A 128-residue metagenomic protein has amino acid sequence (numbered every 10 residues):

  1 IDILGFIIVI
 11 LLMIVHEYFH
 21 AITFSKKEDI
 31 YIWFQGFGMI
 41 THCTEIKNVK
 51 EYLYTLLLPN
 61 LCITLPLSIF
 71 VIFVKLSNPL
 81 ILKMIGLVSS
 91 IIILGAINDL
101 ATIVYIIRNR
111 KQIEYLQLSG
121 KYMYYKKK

Functional and structural regions predicted by a protein language model:
D2-I14, I85-I91: Membrane-embedded alpha-helical segments that form the functional core of polytopic membrane enzymes, especially those
V9-L12, H20, W33-Q35, V74 (+1 more regions): A short linear-motif detector with a strong N-terminal bias
L12-S25, P59: Active-site recognition of the HExxH zinc-binding catalytic motif
F19-K27, P66, I106: Active-site-flanking alpha-helical
E28-T44: Juxtamembrane inter-helical linkers in multi-pass membrane proteins
M39-K128: Metalloprotease/metallohydrolase-associated module, dominated by Zn2+-dependent proteases
